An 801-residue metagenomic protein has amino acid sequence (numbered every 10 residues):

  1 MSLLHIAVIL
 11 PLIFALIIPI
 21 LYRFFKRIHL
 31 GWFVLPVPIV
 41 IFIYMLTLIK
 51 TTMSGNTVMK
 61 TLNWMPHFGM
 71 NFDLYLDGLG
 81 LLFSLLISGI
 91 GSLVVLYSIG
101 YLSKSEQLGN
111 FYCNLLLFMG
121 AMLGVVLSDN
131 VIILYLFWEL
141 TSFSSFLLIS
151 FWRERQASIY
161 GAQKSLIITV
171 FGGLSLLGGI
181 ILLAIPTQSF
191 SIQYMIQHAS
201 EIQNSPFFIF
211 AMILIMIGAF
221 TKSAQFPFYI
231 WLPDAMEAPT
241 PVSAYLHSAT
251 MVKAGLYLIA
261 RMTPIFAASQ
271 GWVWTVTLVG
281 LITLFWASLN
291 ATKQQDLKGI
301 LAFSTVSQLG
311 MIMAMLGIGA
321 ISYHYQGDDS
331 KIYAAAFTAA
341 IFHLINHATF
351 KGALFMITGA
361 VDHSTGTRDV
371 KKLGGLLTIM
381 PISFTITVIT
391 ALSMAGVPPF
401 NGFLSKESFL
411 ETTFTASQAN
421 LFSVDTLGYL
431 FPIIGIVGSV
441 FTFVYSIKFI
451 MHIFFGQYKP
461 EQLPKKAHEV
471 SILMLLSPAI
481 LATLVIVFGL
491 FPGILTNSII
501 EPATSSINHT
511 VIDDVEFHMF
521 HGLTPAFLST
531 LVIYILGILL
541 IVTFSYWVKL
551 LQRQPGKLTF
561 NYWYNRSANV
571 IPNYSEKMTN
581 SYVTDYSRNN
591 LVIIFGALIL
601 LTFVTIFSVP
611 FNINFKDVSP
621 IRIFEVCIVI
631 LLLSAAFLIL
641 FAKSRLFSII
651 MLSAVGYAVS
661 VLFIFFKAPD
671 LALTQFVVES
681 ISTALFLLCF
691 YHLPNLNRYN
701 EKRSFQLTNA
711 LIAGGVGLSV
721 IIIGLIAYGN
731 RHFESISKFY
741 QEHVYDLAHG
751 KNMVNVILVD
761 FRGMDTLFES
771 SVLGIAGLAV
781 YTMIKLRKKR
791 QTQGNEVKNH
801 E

Functional and structural regions predicted by a protein language model:
M1-L3, A668-S682: Membrane-embedded alpha-helical segments of integral membrane proteins
M1-N497, F520-K549, P572, E576 (+6 more regions): ...captures the hydrophobic TM-helix bundle architecture rather than a specific catalytic motif, and can also fire on
L74, I345-H347, L373, Y586 (+3 more regions): Hydrophobic alpha-helical elements at and bordering transmembrane segments of multi-pass membrane proteins
N114-L115, V677-I681, K702-R703, V797-N799: Noncatalytic linker/hinge segments flanking ATPase motor cores
E139-L140, S653, V678: A short beta-strand motif that forms part of the nucleic acid-binding face of small beta-barrel RNA-binding folds
A254, Y699-N700, G794-E796: Low-complexity, flexible helical/coil segments
L495-F641, L646-I650, A654, A658-F663 (+2 more regions): Aromatic-capped, Gly/Pro-kinked transmembrane alpha-helices
H692-F705: Cytosolic-side transmembrane helix boundary signature
